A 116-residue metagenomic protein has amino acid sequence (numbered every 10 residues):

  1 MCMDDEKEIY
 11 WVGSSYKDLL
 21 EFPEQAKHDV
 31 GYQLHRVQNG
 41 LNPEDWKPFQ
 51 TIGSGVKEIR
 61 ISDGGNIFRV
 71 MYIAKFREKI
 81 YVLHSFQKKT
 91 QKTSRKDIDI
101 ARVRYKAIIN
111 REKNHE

Functional and structural regions predicted by a protein language model:
M1-I67, F76-K79, Q87-E116: Basic, Lys/Arg-enriched alpha-helical interface segments
V70: Portal/gating segments that form or line small-molecule/metal binding sites
I73: Conserved Hanks-type protein kinase catalytic core
L83: ATP-dependent carboxylate-activation loops
